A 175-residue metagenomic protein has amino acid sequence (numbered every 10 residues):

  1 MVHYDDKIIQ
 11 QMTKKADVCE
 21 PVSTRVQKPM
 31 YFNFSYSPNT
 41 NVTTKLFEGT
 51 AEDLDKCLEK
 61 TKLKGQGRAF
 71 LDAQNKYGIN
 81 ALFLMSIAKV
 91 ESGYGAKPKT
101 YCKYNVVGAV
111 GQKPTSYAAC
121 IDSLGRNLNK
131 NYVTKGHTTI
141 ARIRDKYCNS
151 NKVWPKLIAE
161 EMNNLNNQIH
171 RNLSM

Functional and structural regions predicted by a protein language model:
V2-F83, G93-M175: Catalytic cores of secreted/periplasmic lytic hydrolases that degrade extracellular macromolecules
I87: Catalytic phosphate/metal-binding cores of nucleic-acid and nucleotide-processing enzymes, i.e., regions that mediate
V90: Single, functionally critical "micro-switch" positions that shape active/binding sites and transmembrane helices
